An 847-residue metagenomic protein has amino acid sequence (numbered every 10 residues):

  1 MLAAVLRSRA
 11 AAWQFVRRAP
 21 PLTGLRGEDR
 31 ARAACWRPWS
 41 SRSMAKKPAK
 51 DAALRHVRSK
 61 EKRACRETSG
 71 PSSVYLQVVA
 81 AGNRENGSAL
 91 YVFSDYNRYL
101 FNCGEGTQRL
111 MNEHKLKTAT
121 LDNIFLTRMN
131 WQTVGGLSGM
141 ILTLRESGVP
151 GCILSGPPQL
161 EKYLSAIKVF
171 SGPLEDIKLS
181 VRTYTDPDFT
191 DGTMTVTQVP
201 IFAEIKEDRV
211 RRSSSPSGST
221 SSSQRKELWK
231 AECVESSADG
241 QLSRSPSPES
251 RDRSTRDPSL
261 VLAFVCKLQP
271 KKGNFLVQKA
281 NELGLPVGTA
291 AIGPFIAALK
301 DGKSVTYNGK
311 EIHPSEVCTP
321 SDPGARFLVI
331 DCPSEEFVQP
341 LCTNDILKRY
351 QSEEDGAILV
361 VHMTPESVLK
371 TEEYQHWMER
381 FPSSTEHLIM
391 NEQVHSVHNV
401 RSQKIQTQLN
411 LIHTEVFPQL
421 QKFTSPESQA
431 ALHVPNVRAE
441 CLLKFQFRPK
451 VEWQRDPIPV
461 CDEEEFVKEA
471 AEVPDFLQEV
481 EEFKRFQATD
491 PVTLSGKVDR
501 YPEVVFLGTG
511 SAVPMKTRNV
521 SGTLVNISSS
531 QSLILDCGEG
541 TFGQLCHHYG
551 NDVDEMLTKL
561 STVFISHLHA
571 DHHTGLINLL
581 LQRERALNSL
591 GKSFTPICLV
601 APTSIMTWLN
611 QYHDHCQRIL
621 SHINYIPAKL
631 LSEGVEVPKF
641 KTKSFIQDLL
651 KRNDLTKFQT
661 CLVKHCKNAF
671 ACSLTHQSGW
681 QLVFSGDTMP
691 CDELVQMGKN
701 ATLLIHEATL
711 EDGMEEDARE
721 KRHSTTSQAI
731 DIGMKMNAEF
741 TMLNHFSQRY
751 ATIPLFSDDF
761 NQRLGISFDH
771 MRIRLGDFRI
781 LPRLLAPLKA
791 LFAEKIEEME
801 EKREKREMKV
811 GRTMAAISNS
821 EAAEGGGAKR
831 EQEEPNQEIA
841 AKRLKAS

Functional and structural regions predicted by a protein language model:
M1-A49, S847: N-terminal mitochondrial targeting presequence
A3, E67-P150, L160-K162, V169-D176 (+9 more regions): Pre-active-site segment of Zn-dependent metallo-hydrolases
W36-P71, Y91-F93, F189-V505, G522-I527 (+2 more regions): Metal-dependent phosphodiesterase/nuclease catalytic metal-binding core
F101-G104, L121-T133, G156-P157, V329-E336 (+9 more regions): Active-site neighborhood of phospho(di)ester-bond hydrolases with catalytic His/Asp-centered motifs
L121-D122, P150-I153, L179, I358 (+5 more regions): Residue-level recognition of the N-termini of beta-strands and the immediately preceding loop/turn
G156-L164, A601-T607: Conserved Walker A/P-loop ATP-binding site and its immediately adjacent core in helicase/helicase-like ATPase domains
G172-D186, R618-L630: A glycine-rich helix N-cap at a beta->alpha junction
L587-S589, Y750-I773: Short acidic, glycine/proline-enriched helix-loop-strand junctions
